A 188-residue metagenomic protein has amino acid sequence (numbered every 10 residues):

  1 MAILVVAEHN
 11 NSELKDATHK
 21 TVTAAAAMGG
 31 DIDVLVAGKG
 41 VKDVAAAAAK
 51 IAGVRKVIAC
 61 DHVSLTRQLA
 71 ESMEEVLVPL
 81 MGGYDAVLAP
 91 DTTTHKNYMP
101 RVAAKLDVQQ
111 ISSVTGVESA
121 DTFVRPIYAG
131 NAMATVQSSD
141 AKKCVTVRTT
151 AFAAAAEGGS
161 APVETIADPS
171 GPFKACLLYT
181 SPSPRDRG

Functional and structural regions predicted by a protein language model:
M1-S181: N-terminal glycine-rich FAD/FM-binding segment characteristic of electron-transfer flavoproteins
P182-G188: A short, hydrophobic C-terminal helix/tail in secreted or cell-surface proteins
